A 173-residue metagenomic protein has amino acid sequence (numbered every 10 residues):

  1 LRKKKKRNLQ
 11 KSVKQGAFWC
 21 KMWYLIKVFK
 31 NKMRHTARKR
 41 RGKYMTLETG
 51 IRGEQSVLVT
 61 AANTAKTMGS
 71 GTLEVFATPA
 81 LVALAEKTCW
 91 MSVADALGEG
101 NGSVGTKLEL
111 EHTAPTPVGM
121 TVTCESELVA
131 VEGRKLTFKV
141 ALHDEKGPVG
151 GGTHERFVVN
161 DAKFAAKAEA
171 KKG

Functional and structural regions predicted by a protein language model:
R7, K11, Q15, C20: Cationic, low-complexity basic patches in intrinsically disordered or flexible, solvent-exposed regions
A17-H35, R41: Short, positively charged and aromatic/hydrophobic N-terminal segments
M45-A77: Catalytic strand-loop segment that frames the active site of acyl-thioester-processing enzymes
E48-E54, K107, T121-T123, K135-T137 (+1 more regions): Intrinsic-disorder/low-complexity, polar/charged segments enriched in Ser/Thr/Lys/Arg/Asp/Glu/Gln
T60-A62, V129-G133, H143-G147, F157-D161: Short coil/turn motifs at secondary-structure junctions
W90-T123: Hydrophobic beta-strand-centered segment that forms part of the acyl-chain substrate-binding groove
L110-E145: Hydrophobic beta-sheet segments that form the core/acyl-binding groove of ACP/CoA-dependent acyl-chain-processing
G150, E155-G173: C-terminal output/interaction extensions
